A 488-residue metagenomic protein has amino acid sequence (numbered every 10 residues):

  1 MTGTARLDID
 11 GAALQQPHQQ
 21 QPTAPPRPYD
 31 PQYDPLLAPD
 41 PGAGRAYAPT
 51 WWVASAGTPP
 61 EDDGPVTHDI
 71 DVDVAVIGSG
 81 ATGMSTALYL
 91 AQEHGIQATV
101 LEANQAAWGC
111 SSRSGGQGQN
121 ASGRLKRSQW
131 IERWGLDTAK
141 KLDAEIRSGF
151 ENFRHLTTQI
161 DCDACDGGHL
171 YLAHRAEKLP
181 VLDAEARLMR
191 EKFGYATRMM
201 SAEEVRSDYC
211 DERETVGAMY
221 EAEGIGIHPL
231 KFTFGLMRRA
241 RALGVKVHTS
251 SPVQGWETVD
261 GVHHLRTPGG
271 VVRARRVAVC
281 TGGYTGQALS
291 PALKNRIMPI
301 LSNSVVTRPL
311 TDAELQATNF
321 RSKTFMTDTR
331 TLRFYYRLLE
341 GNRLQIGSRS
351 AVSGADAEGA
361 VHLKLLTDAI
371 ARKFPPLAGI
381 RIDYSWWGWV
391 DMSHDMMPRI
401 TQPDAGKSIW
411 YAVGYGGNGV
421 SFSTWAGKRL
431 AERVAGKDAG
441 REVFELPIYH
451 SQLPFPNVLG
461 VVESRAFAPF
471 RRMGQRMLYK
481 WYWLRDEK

Functional and structural regions predicted by a protein language model:
M1-V74, Q92-E93: Extreme N-terminal leader/targeting segments of oxidoreductases
R6-L14, Q21, N342, A351-W481: C-terminal catalytic lobe of FAD-dependent flavoproteins
V72-V100: N-terminal Rossmann-like FAD-binding beta1-loop-alpha1 element of flavoenzymes
N104-K141: Conserved N-terminal glycine-rich FAD pyrophosphate-binding loop of Rossmann-like flavoproteins
G116, Q159-D166, V253-G255, D260 (+2 more regions): Active-site substrate-recognition segment that forms the wall of the catalytic cavity or substrate channel
W130-R239: Rossmann-like flavin
L188, T215-R275: Helical element adjacent to the flavin cofactor pocket in flavoenzyme catalytic cores
R198-M200, K246-H248, R381-S385: General small-molecule cofactor/ligand-binding pocket signal
